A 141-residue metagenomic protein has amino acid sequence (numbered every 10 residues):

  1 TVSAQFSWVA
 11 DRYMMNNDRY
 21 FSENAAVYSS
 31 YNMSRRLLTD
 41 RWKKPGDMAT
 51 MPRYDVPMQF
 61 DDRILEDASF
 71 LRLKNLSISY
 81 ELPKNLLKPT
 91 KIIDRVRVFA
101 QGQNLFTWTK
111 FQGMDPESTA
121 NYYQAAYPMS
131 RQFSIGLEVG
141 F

Functional and structural regions predicted by a protein language model:
T1, I93-R95, S130-Q132: Strand-connecting loop/turn motifs
T1-A4, N85-L86: Repeated loop/turn-to-beta-strand initiation elements of outer-membrane beta-barrel proteins
A4, V98-A100, L137: Membrane-embedded beta-strand positions of outer-membrane beta-barrel proteins
F6-R12, N75, L82, G102-T109 (+1 more regions): Transmembrane beta-strands of outer-membrane beta-barrel pores
V9-R97: Extracytoplasmic gating/loop element in the C-terminal half of outer-membrane beta-barrel translocons and assembly
N16, E81, I92-I93, Q101-N104 (+1 more regions): Poly-acidic low-complexity segments
G46, L105-F141: C-terminal beta-signal and terminal closure region of outer-membrane beta-barrel proteins
